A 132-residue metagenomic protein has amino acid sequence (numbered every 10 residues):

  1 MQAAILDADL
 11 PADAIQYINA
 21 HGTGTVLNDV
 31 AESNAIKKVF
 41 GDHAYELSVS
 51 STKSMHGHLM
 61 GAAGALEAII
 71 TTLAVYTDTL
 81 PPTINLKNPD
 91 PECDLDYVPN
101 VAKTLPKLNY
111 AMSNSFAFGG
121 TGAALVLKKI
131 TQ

Functional and structural regions predicted by a protein language model:
M1-Q132: Conserved "HGTGT" condensation-loop signature of ketosynthase/thiolase-family condensing enzymes that catalyze
